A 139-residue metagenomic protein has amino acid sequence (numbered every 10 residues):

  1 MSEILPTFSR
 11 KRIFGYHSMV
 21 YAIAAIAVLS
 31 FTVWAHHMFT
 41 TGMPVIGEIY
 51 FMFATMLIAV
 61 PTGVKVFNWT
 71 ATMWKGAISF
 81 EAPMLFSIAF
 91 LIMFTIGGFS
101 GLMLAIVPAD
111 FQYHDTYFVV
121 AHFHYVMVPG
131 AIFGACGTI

Functional and structural regions predicted by a protein language model:
M1-I139: Membrane-embedded and interfacial regions of multi-pass energy-transducing membrane proteins
